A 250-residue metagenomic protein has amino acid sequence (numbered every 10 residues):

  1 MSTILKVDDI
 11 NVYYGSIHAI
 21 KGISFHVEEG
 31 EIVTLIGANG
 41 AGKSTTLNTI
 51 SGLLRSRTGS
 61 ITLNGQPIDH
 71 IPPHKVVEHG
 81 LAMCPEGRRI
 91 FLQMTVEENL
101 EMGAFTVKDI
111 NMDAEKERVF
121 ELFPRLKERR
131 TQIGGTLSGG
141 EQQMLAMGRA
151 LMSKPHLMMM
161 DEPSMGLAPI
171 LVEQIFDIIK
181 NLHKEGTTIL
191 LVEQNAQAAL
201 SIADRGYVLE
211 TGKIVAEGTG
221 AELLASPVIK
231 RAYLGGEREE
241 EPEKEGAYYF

Functional and structural regions predicted by a protein language model:
S2-F250: Glycine-rich phosphate-binding loops of nucleotide-dependent enzymes
